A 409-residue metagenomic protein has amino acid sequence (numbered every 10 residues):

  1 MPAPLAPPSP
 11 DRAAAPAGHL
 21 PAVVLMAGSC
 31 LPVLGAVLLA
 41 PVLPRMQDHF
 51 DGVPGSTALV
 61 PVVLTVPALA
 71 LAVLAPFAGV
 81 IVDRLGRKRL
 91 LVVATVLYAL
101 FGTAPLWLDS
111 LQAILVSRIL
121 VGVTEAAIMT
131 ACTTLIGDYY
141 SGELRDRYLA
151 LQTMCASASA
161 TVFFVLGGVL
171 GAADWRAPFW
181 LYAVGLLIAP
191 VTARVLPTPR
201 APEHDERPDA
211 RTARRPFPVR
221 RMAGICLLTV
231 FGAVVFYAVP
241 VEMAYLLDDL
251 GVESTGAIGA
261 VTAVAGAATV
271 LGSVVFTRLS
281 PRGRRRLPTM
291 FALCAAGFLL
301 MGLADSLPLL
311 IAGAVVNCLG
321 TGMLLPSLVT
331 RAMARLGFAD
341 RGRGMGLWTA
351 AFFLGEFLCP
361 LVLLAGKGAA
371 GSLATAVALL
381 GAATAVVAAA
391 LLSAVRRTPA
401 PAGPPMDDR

Functional and structural regions predicted by a protein language model:
V42-A72: Extracellular/periplasmic helix-loop-helix junction of adjacent transmembrane segments in MFS-like secondary
V62-A78, A263-V275: Central cavity-lining transmembrane alpha-helices of secondary-active solute carriers, predominantly the Major
A72-S110: Conserved MFS/SLC helix-loop-helix module at the cytosolic interface between two early adjacent transmembrane helices
L97, F101-A104, Q112-V121, P308-V316: Paired small-residue
L111, S117-S157: Cytoplasmic helix-loop-helix junction between adjacent transmembrane helices in 12-TM secondary transporters
G142-E143, L151-P197: Helix-loop-helix hairpin linking two adjacent transmembrane segments in secondary transporters
R284-L328: C-terminal transmembrane helical hairpin of 12-TM major facilitator-type secondary transporters
R335-A370: A late C-terminal transmembrane helix in Major Facilitator Superfamily
